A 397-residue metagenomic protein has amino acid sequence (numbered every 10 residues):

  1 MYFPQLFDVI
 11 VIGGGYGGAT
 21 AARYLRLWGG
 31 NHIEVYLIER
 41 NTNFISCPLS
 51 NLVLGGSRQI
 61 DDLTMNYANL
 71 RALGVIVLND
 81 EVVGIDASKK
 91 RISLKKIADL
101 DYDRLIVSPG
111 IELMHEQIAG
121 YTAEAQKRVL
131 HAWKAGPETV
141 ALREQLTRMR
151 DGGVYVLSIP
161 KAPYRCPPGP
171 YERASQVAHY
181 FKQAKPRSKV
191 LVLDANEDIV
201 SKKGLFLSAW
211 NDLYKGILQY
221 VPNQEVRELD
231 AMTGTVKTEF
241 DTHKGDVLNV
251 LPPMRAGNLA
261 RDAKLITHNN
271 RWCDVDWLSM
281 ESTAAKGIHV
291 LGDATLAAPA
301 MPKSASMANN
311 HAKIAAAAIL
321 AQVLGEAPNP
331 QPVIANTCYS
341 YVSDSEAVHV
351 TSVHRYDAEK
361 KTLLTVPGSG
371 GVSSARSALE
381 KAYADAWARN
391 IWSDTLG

Functional and structural regions predicted by a protein language model:
M1-L6, V77-E172, Q176-Q183, N249: FAD-binding core/adjacent interface of flavoenzyme oxidoreductases
Y2-I76, K161-K202: Beta1-alpha1 glycine-rich phosphate/pyrophosphate-binding loop at the start of Rossmann-like nucleotide-binding domains
L52-G56, E124, S208-W210: Short, hinge-like loop/turn segments at secondary-structure boundaries
L73-I85, I92, L100, H179-R271 (+1 more regions): A Rossmann-like FAD-binding core segment of flavoenzymes
A123-D151, K244-A308: FAD-site-proximal beta/loop scaffold in flavoenzymes
A162-Y180, A305-K313, S343-V350: Short, electropositive alpha-helical surface patch
L291-S340: A conserved FAD-binding loop/helix module that cradles the flavin
H349-G397: C-terminal auxiliary extensions adjacent to catalytic cores
